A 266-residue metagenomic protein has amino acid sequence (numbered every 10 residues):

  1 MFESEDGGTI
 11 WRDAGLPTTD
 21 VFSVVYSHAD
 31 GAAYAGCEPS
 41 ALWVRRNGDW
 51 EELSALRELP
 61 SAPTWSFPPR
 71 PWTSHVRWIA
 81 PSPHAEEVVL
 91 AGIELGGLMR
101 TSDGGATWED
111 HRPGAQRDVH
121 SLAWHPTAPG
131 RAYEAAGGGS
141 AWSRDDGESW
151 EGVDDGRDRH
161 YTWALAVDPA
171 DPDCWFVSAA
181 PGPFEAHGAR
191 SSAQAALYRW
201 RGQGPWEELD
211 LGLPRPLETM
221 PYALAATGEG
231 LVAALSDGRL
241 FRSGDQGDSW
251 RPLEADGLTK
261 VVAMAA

Functional and structural regions predicted by a protein language model:
M1-A266: Extracellular glycan-interacting surfaces
